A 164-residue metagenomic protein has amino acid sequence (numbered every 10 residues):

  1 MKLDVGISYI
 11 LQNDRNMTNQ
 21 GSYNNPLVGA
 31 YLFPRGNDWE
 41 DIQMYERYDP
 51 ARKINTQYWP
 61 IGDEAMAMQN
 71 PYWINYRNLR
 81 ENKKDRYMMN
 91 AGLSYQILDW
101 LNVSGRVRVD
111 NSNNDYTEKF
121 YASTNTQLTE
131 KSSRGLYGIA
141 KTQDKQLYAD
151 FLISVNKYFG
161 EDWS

Functional and structural regions predicted by a protein language model:
K2-R86, S104-S164: Surface-exposed loop/interface segments of Gram-negative outer-membrane beta-barrel transport/assembly proteins
N90-G92, Q96, L152-S154: Outer-membrane beta-barrel architecture
L93-N102, E161: Short, solvent-exposed loop/edge-beta patches enriched in aromatic
